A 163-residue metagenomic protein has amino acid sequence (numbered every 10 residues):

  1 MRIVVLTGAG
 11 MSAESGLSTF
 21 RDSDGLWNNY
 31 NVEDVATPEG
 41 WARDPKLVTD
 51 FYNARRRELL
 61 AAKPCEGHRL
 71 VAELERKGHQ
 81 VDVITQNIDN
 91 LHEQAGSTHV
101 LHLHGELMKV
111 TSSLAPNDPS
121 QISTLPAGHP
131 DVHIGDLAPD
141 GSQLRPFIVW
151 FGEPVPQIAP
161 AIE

Functional and structural regions predicted by a protein language model:
M1-E163: Conserved catalytic core of sirtuin-type NAD+-dependent deacylases
